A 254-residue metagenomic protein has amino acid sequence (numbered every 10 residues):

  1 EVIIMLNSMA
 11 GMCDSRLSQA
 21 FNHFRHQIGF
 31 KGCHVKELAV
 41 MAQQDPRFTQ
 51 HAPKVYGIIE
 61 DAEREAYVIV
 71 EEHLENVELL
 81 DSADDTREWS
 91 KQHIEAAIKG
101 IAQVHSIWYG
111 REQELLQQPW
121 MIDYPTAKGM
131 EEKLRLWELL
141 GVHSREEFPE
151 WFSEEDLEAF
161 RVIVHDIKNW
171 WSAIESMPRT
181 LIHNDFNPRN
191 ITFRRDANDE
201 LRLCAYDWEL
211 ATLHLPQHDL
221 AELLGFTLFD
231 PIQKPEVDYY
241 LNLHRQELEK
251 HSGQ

Functional and structural regions predicted by a protein language model:
E1-A66, R194-L203: Conserved NTP-binding catalytic cores of kinases and kinase-like/nucleotidyltransferase enzymes across multiple kinase
G32, E78-H183, T192-N198: ATP-dependent phospho-/nucleotidyl transfer catalytic cores
A39, L210-G253: Active-site activation/catalytic loop segments of kinase-like enzymes and analogous catalytic loops in related
P46-A52, W108-Q118, L248-Q254: Surface-exposed helix-capping loop/turn segments at secondary-structure junctions
I69-V77: Short pocket-lining segment of the protein kinase catalytic domain that shapes the ATP-binding cleft
D185, D207: Conserved catalytic-loop position in the HRD/HxD motif
R189: Conserved protein-kinase catalytic-loop position immediately C-terminal to the HRD catalytic Asp
